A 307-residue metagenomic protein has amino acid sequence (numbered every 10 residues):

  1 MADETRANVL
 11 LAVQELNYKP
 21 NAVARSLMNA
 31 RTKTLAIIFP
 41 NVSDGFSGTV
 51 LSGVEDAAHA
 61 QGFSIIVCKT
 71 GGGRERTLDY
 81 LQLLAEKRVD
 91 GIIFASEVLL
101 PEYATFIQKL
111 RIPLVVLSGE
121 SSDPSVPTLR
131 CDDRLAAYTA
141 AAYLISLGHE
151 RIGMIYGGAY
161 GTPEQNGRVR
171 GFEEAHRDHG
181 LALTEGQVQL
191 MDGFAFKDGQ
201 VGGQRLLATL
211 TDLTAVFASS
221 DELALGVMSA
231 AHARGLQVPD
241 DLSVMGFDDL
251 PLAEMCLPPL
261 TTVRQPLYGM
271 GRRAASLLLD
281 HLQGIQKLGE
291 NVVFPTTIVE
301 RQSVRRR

Functional and structural regions predicted by a protein language model:
M1-K33, R305-R307: N-terminal helix-turn-helix DNA-binding module of bacterial transcription factors
E15, D56-Q61, A85, K109-V116 (+1 more regions): Bacterial carbohydrate/catabolite-sensing allosteric modules
E15-N21, E75, A95-E97, Q200 (+1 more regions): Short gly/ser/thr-rich secondary-structure transition/capping motifs
P20, N29-S43, Q61-F63: Interdomain hinge and pocket-entrance segments immediately C-terminal to HTH DNA-binding domains
A24, L78-L81, A104, A141 (+1 more regions): Short hydrophobic/charged patches on amphipathic alpha-helices used for structural packing and interfaces
F39-D56: N-terminal winged-helix
N41-D44, G71-G72, G157-P163: Short histidine/acidic/glycine/proline-rich micro-motifs that form metal- and phosphate-coordinating active-site loops
D56-A104: Central regulatory/effector-binding core of bacterial HTH transcription factors
